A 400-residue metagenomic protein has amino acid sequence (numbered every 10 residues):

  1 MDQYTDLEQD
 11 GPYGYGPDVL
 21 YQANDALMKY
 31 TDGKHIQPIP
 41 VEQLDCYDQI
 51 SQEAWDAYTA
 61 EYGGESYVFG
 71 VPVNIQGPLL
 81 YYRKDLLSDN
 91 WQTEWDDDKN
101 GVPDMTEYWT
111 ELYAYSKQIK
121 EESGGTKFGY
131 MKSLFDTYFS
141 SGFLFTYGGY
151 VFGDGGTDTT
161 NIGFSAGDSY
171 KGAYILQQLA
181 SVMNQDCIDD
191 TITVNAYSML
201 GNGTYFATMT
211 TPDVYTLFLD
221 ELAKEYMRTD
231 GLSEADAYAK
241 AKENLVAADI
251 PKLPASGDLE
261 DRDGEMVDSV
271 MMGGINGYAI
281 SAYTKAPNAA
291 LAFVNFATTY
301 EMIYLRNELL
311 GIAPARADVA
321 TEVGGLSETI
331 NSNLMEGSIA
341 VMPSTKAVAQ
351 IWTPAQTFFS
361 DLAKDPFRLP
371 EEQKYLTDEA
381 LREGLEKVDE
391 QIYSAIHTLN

Functional and structural regions predicted by a protein language model:
M1-L27, V194-S198: Early extracytoplasmic/lumenal segment of secretory-pathway proteins
D18-Y21, F206-T211: Paired acidic/hydrophobic, glycine-rich loop segments that form the ligand-binding mouth/hinge of periplasmic-binding
L20-S88, T110-Y113, D236-E265: Hinge/lid segment of periplasmic solute-binding proteins
P40-E53, D89, T93-M105, G149-A173 (+2 more regions): Short, solvent-exposed loop/beta-turn-alpha elements that line the ligand-binding surface or hinge of extracytoplasmic
Y62, S66, M227-I312: Extracytoplasmic/periplasmic substrate-recognition and gating elements
Y62-N74, P78, M105, T110-I162 (+1 more regions): Extracytoplasmic/periplasmic solute-binding protein
E111-Q118, G156-V194, M199, D236 (+1 more regions): Glycine-centered hinge/linker elements that transmit conformational signals in sensory and ligand-binding systems
Y304, A317-T321, L334-N400: Conserved C-terminal helix/tail region of periplasmic/extracytoplasmic solute-binding proteins
